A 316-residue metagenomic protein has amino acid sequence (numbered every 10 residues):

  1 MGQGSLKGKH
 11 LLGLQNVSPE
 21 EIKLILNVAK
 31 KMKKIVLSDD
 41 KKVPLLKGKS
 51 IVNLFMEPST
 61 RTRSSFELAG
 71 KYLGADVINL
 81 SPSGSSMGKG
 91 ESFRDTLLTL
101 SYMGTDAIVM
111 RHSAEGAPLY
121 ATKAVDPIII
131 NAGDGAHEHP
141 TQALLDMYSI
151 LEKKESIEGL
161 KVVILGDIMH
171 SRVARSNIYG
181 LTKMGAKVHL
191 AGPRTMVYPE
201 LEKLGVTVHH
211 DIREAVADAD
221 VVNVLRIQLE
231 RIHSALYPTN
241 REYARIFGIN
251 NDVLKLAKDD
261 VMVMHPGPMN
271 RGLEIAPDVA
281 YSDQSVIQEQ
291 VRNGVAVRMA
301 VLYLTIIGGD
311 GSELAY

Functional and structural regions predicted by a protein language model:
M1-L68: Positively charged, low-complexity intrinsically disordered leader regions
D40-L151, R271: Phosphate/diphosphate ligand-binding glycine-rich loop within oxidoreductases
L46-I51, E158-V162, D260: Phosphate-coordination loops involved in phosphoryl transfer and adenosine-cofactor binding
M56-L68, E152-L225: Glycine-rich phosphate/diphosphate-binding loop of Rossmann-like nucleotide-binding domains
L73, A124-D126, M184, E202-L204 (+2 more regions): Short, structured coil segments at secondary-structure junctions
L201-D278: Rossmann-like adenosine-cofactor binding region
D260-V261, P266-Y316: Adenosine-phosphate binding glycine-rich loop
